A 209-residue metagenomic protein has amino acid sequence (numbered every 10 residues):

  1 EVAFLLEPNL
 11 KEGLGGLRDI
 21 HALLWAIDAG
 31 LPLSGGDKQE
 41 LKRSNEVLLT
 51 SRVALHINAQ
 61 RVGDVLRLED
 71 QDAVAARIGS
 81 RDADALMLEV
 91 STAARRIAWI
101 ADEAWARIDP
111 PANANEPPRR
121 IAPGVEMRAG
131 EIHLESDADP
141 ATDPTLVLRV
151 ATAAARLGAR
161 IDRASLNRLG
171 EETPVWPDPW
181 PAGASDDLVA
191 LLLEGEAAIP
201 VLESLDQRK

Functional and structural regions predicted by a protein language model:
E1-K209: Non-catalytic interface/linker regions that flank or bridge core catalytic/transmembrane domains
